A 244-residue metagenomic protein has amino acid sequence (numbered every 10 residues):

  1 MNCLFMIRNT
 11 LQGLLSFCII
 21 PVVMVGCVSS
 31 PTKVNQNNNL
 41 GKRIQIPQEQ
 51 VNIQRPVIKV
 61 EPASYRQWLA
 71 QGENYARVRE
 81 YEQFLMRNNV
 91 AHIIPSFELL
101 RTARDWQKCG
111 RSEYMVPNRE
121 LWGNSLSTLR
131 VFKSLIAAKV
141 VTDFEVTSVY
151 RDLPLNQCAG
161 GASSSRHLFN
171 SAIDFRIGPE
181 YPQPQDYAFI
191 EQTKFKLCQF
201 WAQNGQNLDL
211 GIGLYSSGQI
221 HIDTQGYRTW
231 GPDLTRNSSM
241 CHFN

Functional and structural regions predicted by a protein language model:
C3-L15: Bacterial N-terminal signal peptides that target proteins for export
L14-M24: Bacterial N-terminal signal peptides
V28-V131, G226-N244: Extracytoplasmic cell-surface/polysaccharide-interacting catalytic and binding patches
P31-E49, S164-I173, I177-N244: Catalytic cores and adjacent binding grooves of peptidoglycan-active enzymes
T128-V131, T142, S171, T193: Amphipathic alpha-helical interface surfaces
L129-K133, N156, K194, C198: Extracytoplasmic/secreted envelope proteins and their assembly/folding machinery, especially bacterial periplasmic
F132-G160: Extended, low-complexity, intrinsically disordered C-terminal regulatory tails of eukaryotic serine/threonine kinases
